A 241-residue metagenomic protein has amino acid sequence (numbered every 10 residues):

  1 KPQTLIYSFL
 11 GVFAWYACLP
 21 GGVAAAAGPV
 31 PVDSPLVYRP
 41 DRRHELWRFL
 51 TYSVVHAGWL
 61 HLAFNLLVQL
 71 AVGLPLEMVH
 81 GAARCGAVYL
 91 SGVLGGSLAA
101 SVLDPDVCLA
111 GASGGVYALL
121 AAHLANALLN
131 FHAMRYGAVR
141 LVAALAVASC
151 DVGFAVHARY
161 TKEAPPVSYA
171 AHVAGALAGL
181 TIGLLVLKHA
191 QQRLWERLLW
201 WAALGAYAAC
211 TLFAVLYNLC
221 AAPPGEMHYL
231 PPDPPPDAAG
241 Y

Functional and structural regions predicted by a protein language model:
K1, A63-S91, V102, H123-A146 (+1 more regions): Helix-loop boundary elements of multi-pass alpha-helical membrane proteins
K1-A112, R159-K162, V167: N-terminal TM1-TM2 helical hairpin plus the immediately adjacent luminal interfacial "cap"
K1-G11, A17, A148-Y241: C-terminal transmembrane module of polytopic alpha-helical membrane proteins
G95-A99, V107-N130, V173-L185: Specific transmembrane alpha-helix
A110, G114, V139-A143, A164 (+1 more regions): Hydrophobic alpha-helical scaffolding
